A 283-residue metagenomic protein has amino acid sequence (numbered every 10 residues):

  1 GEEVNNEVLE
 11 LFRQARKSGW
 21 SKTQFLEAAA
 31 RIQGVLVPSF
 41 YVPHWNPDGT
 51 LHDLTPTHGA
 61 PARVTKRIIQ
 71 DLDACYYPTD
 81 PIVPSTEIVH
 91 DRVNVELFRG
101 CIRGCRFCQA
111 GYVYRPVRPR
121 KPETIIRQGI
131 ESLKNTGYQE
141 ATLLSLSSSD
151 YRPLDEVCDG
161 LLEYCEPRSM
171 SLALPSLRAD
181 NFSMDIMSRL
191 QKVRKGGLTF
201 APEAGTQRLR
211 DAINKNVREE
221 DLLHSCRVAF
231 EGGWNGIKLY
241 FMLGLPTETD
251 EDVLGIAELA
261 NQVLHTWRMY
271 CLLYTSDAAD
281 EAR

Functional and structural regions predicted by a protein language model:
G1, V35, G100-C101, C105 (+4 more regions): Conserved structural-core and active-site-/substrate-pathway-adjacent residues in large, well-folded domains of enzymes
G1-P56: Glycine-rich beta-alpha loop elements in corrinoid/cobalamin-binding modules across cobalamin-dependent enzymes
V4, V8, F12-G19, S39 (+5 more regions): A generic secondary-structure signal for well-formed alpha-helical elements
P38, H44-N94: N-terminal [4Fe-4S]-dependent radical SAM core
V83-Q109, L133, L174: N-terminal pre-triad scaffold of radical SAM enzymes
C108-T124: Iron-sulfur (Fe-S) cluster-binding segments and ferredoxin-like electron-carrier domains, especially [2Fe-2S]
I126, I130-K238, L243-L273: Conserved SAM/AdoMet-binding glycine-rich loop
Y274-R283: Single conserved hydrophobic/aromatic residue that forms the stacking wall/gate of nucleotide- or nucleobase-binding
